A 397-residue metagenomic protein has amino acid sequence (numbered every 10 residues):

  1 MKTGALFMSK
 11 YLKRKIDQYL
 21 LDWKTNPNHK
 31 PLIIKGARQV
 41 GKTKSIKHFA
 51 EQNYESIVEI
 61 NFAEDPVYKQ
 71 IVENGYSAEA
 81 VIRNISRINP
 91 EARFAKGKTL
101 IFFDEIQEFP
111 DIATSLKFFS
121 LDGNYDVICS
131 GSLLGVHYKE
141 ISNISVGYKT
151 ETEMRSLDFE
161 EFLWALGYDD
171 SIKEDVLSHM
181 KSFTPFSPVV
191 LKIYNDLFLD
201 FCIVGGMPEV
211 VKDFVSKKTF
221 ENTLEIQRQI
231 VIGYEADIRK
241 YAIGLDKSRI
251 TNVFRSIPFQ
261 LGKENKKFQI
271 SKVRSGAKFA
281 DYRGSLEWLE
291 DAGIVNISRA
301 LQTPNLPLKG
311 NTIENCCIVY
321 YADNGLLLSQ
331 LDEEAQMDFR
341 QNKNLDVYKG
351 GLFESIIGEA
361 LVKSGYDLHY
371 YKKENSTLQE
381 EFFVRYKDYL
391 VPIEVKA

Functional and structural regions predicted by a protein language model:
M1-T25: N-terminal pre-Walker A segment at the start of P-loop NTPase domains
K2, Y138-G262: Interdomain motor-coupling "hinge/lid" segment immediately C-terminal to the ATP-binding subdomain of NTP-driven enzymes
I34: Hydrophobic anchor at the beta1->P-loop junction of P-loop NTPases
K42: Conserved lysine of the Walker
S45, F49: Hydrophobic positions on the alpha1 helix immediately C-terminal to the Walker A/P-loop
E64-G97: Short glycine-rich substrate-engagement loop in P-loop NTPases that contacts/grips substrate
L121-S142: Sensor-1/coupling segment of RecA-like P-loop NTPase cores
K212-Y389: Accessory nucleic acid-recognition modules appended to NTPase machines
